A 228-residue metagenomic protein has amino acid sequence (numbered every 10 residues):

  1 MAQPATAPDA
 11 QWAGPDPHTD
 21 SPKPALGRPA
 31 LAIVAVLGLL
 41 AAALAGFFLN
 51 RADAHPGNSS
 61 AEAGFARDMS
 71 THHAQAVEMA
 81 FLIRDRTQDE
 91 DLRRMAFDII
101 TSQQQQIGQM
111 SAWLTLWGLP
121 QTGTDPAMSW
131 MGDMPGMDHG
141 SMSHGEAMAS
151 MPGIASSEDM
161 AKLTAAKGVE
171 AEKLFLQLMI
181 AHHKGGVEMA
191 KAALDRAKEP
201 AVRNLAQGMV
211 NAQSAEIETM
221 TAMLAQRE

Functional and structural regions predicted by a protein language model:
M1-G14: N-terminal intrinsically disordered, acidic low-complexity segments at the extreme N-terminus
P4, D20-E228: All-alpha RGS (Regulator of G-protein Signaling) helical domain and cognate RGS-like helical scaffolds
